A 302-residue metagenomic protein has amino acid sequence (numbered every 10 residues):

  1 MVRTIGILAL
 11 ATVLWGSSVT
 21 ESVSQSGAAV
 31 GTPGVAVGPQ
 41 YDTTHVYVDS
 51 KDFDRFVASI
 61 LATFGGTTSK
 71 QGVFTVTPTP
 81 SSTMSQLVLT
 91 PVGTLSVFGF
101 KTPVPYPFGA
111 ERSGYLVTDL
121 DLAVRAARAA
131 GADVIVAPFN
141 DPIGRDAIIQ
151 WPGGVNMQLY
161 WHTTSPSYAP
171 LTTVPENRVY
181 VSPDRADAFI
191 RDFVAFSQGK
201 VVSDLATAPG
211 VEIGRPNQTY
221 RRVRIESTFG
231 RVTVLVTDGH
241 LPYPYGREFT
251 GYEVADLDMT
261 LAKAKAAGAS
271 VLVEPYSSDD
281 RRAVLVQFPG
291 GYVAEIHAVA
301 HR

Functional and structural regions predicted by a protein language model:
M1-T4: Positively charged n-region of N-terminal signal peptides that target proteins for export
G6-S17: Bacterial N-terminal signal peptides
S17-A28: Signal peptide processing junction and immediate N-terminal pro/mature segment of secreted/exported proteins
V35-G38, H45-G93, A137-P152, V179-R231 (+3 more regions): Core segments of cupin and vicinal oxygen chelate
P39-K51, Q86-V88, F100-A126, R145-Q150 (+3 more regions): Vicinal oxygen chelate
L95-F100, A132-I135: Catalytic cores of nucleotide-enabled group-transfer and carboxylate-activating enzymes in metabolic and assembly-line
A147-Y168: Short, structured interface segments
Y160-S165, I296-R302: Short beta->alpha transition motifs characteristic of CBS
